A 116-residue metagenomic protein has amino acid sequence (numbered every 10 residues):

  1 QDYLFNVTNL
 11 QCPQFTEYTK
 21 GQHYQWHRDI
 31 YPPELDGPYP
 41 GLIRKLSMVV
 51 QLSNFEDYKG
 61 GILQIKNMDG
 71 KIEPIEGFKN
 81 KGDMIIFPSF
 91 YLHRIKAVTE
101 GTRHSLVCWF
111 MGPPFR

Functional and structural regions predicted by a protein language model:
Q1-M84, F90-R116: Fe(II)/2-oxoglutarate oxygenase catalytic core
